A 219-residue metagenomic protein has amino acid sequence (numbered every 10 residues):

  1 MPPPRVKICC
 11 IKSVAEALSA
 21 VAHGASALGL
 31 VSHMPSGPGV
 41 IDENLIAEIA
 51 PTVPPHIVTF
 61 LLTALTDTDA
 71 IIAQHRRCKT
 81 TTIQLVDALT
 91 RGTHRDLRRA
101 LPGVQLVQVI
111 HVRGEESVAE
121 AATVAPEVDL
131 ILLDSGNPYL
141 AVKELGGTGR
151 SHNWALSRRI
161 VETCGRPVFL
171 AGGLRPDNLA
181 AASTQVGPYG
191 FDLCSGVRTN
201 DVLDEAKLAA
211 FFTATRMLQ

Functional and structural regions predicted by a protein language model:
M1-G190, S195-Q219: Conserved N-terminal beta1-alpha1 strand-loop-helix module at the mouth
